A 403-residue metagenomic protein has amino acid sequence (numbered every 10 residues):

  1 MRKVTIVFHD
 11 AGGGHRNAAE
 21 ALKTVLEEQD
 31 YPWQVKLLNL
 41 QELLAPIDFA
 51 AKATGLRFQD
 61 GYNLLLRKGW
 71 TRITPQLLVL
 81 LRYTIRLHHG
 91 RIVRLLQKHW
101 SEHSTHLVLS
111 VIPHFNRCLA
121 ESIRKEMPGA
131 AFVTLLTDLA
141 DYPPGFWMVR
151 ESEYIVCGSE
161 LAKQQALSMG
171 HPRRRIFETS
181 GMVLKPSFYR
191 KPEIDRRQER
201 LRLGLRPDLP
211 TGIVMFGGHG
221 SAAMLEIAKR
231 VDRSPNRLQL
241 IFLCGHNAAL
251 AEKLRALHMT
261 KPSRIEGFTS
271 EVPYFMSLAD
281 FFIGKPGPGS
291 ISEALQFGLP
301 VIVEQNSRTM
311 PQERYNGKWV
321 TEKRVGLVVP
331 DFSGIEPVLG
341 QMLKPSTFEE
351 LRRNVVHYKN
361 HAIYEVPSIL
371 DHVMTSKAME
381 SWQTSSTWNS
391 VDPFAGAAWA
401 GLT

Functional and structural regions predicted by a protein language model:
A18, K68-H171, R175-E178: Active-site and donor-binding regions of nucleotide-sugar-utilizing enzymes
A21, V25-H103: Conserved N-terminal ligand/cofactor-binding loop architecture of enzyme catalytic domains
E153-T211, F216-G217: A nucleotide-sugar donor-handling region in carbohydrate enzymes
I194-L201, L205-L278: Donor-nucleotide binding loops and adjacent catalytic segments primarily of GT-B fold Leloir glycosyltransferases
S277-S290: Acidic donor-binding loop of glycosyltransferase active sites
F282-G284, P300-M310: Short hydrophobic beta-strand element within catalytic cores of glycosyltransferases and related nucleotide-activated
T321-R324, P330-T347: C-terminal "capping" alpha-helix adjacent to the active site of nucleotide-linked donor transferases in cell-envelope
S346-T403: C-terminal amphipathic helix plus adjacent low-complexity, charged tail appended to glycosyltransferase catalytic
